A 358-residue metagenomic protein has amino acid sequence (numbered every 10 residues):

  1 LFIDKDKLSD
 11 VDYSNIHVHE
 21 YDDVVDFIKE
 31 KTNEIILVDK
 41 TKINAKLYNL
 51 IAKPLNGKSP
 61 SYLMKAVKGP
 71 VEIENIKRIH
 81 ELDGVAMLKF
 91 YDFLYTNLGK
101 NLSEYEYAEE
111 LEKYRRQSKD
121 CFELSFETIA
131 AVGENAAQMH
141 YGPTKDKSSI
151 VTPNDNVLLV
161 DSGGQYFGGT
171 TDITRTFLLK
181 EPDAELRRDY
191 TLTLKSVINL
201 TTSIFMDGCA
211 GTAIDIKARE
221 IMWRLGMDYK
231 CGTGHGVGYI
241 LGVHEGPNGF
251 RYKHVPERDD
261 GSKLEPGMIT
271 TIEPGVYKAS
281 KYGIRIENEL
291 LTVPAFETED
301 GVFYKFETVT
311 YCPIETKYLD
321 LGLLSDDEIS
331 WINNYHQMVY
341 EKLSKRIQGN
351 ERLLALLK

Functional and structural regions predicted by a protein language model:
L1-K358: Active-site neighborhoods and metal-handling regions in enzymes and metal-associated proteins
